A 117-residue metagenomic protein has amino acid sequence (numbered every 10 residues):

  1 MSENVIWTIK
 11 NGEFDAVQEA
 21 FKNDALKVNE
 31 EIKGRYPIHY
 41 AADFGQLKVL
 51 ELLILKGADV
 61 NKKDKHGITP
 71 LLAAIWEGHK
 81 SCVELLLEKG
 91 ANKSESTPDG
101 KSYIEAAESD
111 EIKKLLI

Functional and structural regions predicted by a protein language model:
M1-D24, N29-Y36, L55: Intrinsically disordered, low-complexity regulatory segments in ankyrin-centric signaling systems
S2-V5, E30-P37, K63-T69, S96-S102: Ankyrin-repeat boundary/"N-cap" motif
K27-V28, V60, K93: Ankyrin-repeat inter-repeat connecting loop/turn
L87-I117: Leucine-rich solenoid repeat scaffolds
